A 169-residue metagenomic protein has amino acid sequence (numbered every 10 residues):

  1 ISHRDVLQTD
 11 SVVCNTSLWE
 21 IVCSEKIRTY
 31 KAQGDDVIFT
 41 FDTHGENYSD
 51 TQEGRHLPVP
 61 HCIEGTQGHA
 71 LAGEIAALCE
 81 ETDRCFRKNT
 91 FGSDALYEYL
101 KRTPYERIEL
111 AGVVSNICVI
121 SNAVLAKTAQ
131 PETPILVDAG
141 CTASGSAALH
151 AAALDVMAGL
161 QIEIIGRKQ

Functional and structural regions predicted by a protein language model:
I1-C85, L136, A151-G159, E163-G166: Active-site acidic carboxylates
V12-T16, A111-N116: Short, glycine-rich nucleotide/cofactor-binding loops
S24-Y30, C118-Q130: Histidine-anchored nucleotide/phosphate-binding helix
H44, V114-V119: Gly/Ser/Thr-rich loops at beta-strand to alpha-helix junctions that form or flank small-molecule/cofactor-binding
S49-T51, L96-E98, S121-N122, A147-L149: Short, well-ordered secondary-structure micro-motifs
G65-V113: Internal catalytic-core helix/loop-beta-alpha segment that presents or stabilizes conserved functional determinants
E109-V113, P134-A147, R167: A short glycine-rich beta-strand->turn/loop micro-motif centered on a GG-aromatic cluster
A126, T142-L154: Structured adenosyl-cofactor binding patch, chiefly the S-adenosyl-L-methionine
